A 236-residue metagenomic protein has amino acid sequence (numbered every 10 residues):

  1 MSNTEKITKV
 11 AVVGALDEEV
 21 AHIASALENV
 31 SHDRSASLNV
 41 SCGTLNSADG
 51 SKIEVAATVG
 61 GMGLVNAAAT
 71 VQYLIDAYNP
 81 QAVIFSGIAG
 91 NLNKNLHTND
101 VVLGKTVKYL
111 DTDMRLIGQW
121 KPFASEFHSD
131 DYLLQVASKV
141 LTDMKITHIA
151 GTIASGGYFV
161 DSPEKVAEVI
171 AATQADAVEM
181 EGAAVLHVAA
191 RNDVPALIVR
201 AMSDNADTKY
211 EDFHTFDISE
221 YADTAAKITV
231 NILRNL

Functional and structural regions predicted by a protein language model:
S2-Y132: Metabolite-binding pocket within alpha/beta catalytic cores that recognizes anionic/polar moieties
V55-G61, T152-A154, V199: Active-site-proximal beta-strand elements of phosphoester/diester hydrolases
Q81, D176, P195: Short acidic/polar active-site loop segments enriched in Thr and Asp
G104-L116, A154-G157, R200-N205: Mobile beta-alpha loop/short-helix "lid" or hinge segments that flank ligand
M114-R115, V166, K209-D212: Short acidic, glycine/proline-rich loop/turn micro-motifs
G118-E179, A184-V188, N192: Active-site rim beta-loop-alpha module in soluble metabolic enzymes
A183, H187-D217: Zn-dependent metallopeptidase/amidohydrolase metal-coordination segment
A206-L236: His/Asp/Glu-rich mid-to-C-terminal helical/loop segments that flank catalytic regions of hydrolases
